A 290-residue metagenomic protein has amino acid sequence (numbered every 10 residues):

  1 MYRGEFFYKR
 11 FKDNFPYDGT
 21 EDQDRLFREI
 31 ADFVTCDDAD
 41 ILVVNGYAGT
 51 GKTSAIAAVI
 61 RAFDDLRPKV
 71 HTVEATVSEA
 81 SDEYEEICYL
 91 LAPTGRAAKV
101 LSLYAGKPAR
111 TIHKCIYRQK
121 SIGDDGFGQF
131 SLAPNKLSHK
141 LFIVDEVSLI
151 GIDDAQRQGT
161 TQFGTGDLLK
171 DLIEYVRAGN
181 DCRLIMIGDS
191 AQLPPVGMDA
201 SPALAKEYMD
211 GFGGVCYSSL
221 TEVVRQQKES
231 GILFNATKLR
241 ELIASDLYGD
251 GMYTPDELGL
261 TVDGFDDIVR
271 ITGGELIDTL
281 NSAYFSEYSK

Functional and structural regions predicted by a protein language model:
E5-F7, L26, I30, V70-T76 (+3 more regions): Conserved helicase motor core of P-loop NTPases
P16-D37: N-terminal pre-P-loop "Q-motif" helix
D37-V44: Pre-Walker A (Motif I) flank of P-loop NTPase domains
A48: The conserved Walker
K52: Conserved lysine of the Walker
A55, V59: Hydrophobic positions on the alpha1 helix immediately C-terminal to the Walker A/P-loop
E86-F142: Inter-Walker segment of RecA-like/P-loop motor cores
D145-V147, S190: Walker B catalytic acidic pair
